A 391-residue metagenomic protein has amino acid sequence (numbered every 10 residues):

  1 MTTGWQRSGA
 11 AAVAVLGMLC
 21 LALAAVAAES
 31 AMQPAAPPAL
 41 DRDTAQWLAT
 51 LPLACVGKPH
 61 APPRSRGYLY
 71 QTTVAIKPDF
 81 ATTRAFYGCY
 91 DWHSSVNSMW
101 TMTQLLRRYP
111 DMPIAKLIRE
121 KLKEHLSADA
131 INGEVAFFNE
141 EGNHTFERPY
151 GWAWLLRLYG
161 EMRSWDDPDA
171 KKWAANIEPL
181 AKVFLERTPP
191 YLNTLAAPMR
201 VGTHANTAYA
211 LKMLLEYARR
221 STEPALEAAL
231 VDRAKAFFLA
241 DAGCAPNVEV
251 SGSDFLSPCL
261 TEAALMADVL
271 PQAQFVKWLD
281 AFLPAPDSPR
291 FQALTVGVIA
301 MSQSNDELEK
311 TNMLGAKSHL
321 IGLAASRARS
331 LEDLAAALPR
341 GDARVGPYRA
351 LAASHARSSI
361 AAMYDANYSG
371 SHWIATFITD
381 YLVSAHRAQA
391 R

Functional and structural regions predicted by a protein language model:
M1-R7: N-terminal secretory signal peptides that target proteins for export/translocation
A12-A24: Bacterial N-terminal signal peptides
A25-S30, A263: Boundary at the C-terminal end of the N-terminal hydrophobic targeting segment
M32-Y87: Low-complexity, Ser/Thr/Pro/Gly-enriched N-terminal "stalk/linker" regions
P34-D41, D79-V96, A136-A153, T194-T207 (+4 more regions): Solvent-exposed loop and edge beta-strand segments that line ligand/cofactor-binding and catalytic clefts
P34-P38, V96-M112, A153-D169, A210-T222 (+3 more regions): Well-ordered alpha-helical scaffold segments within catalytic/enzyme domains
F80, V96, T103-E223: Extended ligand-binding groove/face enriched in aromatic
S221-A225, A229-W373: Long, repeat-rich segments with strong aromatic
